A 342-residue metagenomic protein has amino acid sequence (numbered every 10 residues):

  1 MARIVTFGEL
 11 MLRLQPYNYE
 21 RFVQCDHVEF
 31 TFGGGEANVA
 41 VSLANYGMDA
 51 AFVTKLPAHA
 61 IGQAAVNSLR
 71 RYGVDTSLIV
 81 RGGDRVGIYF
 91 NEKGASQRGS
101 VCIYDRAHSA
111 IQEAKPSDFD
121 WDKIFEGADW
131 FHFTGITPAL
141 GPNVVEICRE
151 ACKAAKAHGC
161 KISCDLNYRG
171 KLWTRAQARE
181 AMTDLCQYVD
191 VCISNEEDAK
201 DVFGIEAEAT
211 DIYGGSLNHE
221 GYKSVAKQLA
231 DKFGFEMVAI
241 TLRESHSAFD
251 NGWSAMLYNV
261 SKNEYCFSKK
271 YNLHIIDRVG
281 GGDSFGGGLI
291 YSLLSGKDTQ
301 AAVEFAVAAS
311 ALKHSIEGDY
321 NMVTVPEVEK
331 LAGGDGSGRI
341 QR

Functional and structural regions predicted by a protein language model:
M1-R21: Positively charged, low-complexity intrinsically disordered leader regions
R21-V39: Short catalytic helix/loop segments, enriched in acidic residues and glycine and frequently bearing histidine
T31, V39-D49, S292-S295: Alpha-helix C-terminal capping segments
G35-N45, C148-A154: Histidine-anchored nucleotide/phosphate-binding helix
D49-I136, V328-R342: Conserved N-terminal subdomain of the carbohydrate kinase-like
A154-K161, F233-E236: A short helix->loop->beta-strand "cap" motif at the edges of active sites that frequently abuts
L172-S261: Conserved phosphate/ATP/ADP-binding segment of small-molecule kinases
Y265-D335: Conserved post-catalytic alpha-helical subdomain immediately downstream of the catalytic base and nucleotide-binding
